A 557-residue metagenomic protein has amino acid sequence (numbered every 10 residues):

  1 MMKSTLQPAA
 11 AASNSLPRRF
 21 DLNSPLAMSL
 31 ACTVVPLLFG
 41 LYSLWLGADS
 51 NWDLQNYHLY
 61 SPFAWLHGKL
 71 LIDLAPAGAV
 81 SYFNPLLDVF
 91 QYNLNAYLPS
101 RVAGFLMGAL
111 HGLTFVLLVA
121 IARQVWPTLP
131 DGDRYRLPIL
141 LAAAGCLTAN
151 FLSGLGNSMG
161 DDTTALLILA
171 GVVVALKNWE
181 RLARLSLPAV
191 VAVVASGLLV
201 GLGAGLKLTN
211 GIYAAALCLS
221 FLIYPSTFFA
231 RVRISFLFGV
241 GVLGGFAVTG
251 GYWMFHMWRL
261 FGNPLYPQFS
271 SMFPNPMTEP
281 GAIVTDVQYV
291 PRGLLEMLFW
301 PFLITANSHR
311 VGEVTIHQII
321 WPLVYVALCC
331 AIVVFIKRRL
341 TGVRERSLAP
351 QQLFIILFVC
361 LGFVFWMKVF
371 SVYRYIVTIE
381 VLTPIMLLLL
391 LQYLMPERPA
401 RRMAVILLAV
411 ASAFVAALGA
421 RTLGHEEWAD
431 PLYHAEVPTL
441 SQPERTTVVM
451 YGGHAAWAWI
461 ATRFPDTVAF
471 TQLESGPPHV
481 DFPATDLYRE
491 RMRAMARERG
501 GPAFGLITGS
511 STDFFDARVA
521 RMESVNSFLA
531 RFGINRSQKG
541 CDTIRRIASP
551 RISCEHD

Functional and structural regions predicted by a protein language model:
S13-R19, R181, Y213-F246, M254 (+1 more regions): Perimembrane helix-loop-helix junctions
G47-S61, H67-Q91, L98-R101, F261-Q268 (+1 more regions): Extracytoplasmic catalytic/substrate-binding loops of multi-pass membrane glycan-assembly enzymes
H58, G154, G160-L167, G203-L208 (+3 more regions): Hydrophobic/aromatic-rich transmembrane helices and adjacent perimembrane loops
Y82, L106-L110, L129, L140-A144 (+5 more regions): Multi-pass, polyprenyl lipid-linked donor-dependent membrane glycosyltransferases
F90, F236-S308: Membrane-lumen/periplasm interface segments of specific transmembrane helices in polyprenyl phosphate-linked
N93, V102-D131, A170, C330-R338: Transmembrane-helix motifs of polytopic, lipid-linked glycan transferases
A189-L198, A214-L219, V240-L243, A247 (+1 more regions): Signature aromatic-anchored transmembrane alpha helix within multi-pass, membrane-resident enzymes that catalyze glycan
V410-P478: Membrane-embedded, lumen/periplasm-facing catalytic core of multi-pass transferases that use lipid-linked donors
